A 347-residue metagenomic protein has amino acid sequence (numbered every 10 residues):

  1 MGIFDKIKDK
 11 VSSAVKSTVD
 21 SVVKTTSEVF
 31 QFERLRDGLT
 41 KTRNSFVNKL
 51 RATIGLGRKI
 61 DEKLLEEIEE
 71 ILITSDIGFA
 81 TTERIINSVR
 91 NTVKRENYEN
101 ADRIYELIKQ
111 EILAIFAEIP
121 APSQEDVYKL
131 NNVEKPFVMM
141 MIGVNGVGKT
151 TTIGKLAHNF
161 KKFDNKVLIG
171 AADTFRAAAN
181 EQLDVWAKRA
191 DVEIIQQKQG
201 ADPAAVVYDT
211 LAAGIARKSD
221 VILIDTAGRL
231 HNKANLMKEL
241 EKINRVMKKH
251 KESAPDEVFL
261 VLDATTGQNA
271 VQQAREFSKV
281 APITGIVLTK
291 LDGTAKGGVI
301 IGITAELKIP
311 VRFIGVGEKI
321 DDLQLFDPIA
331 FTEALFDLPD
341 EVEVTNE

Functional and structural regions predicted by a protein language model:
M1-M140, K162, V167-L168, L338-E347: Non-catalytic terminal/linker segments enriched in charged/polar, low-complexity residues
A80, Q110-E347: P-loop/Walker A NTP-binding module and the surrounding RecA-like catalytic core of P-loop NTPases
